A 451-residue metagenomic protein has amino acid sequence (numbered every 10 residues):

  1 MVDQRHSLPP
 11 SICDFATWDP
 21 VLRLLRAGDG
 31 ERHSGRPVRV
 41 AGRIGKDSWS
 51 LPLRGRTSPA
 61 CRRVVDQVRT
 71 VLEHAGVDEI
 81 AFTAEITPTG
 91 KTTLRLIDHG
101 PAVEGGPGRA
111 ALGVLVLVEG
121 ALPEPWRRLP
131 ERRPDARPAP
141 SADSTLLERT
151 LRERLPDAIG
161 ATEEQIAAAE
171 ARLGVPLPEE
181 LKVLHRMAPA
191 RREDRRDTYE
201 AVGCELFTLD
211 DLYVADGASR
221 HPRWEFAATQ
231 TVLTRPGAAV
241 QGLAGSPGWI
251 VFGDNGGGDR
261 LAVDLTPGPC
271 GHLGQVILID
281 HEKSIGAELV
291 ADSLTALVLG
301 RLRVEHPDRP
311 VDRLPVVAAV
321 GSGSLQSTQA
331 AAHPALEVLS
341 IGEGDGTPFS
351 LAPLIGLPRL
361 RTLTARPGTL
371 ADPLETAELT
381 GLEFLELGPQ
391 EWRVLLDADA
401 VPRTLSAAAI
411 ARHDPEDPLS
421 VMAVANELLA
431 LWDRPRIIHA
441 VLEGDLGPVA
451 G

Functional and structural regions predicted by a protein language model:
V2, I44-K46, P52, E73-H74 (+1 more regions): Membrane topogenic helices and adjacent juxtamembrane segments
V2-D66, T70: An N-terminus-focused feature that recognizes amino-terminal "leader" regions
V77-L115: Hydrophobic, ordered structural segments
P123-G256, P367-G368, G388-T404, A411-G451: A surface-exposed partner-binding patch
G242-P247, N255-D312: Long, contiguous interaction/recruitment modules in multidomain scaffold/adaptor proteins
D308-S350: N-terminal segments that cap or nucleate solenoid repeat domains
P315-V320, E337-G342, L360-A365, L382-L387 (+1 more regions): Conserved hydrophobic beta-strand positions in leucine-rich repeat
A330-H333, L351-L357, P373-G381, L396-L405 (+1 more regions): A structural signal for leucine-rich repeat
